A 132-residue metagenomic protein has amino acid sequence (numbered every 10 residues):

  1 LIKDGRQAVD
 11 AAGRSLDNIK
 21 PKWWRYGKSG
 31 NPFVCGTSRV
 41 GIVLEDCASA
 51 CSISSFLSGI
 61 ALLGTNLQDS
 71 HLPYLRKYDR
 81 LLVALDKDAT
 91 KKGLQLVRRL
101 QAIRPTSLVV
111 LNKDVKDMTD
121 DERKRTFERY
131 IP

Functional and structural regions predicted by a protein language model:
L1-Y78: Phosphate-handling DNA/RNA-contact segment within nucleic-acid enzymes
G5, V43, R76-L85, G93-P132: Replication-associated primase and helicase/ATPase modules
K28, G36, L57, G64 (+4 more regions): Intrinsically disordered/low-complexity terminal segments and short unstructured peptides
S52, K91-G93: Extracytoplasmic/secreted cell-surface and envelope-processing proteins
L62-Q68, D86-A89, L111-K113: Short, acidic/turn-prone active-site loops that include or flank metal/cofactor- and phosphate-binding residues
